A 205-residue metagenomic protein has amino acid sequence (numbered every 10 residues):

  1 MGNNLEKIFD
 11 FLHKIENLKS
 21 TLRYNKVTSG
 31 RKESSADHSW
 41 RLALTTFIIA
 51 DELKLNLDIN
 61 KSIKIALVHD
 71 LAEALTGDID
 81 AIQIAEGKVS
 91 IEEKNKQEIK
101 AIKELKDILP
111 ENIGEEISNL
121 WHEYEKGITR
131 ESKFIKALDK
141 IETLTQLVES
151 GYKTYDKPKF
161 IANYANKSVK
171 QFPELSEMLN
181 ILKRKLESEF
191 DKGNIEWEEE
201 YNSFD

Functional and structural regions predicted by a protein language model:
M1-D205: Alpha-helical, largely C-terminal catalytic domains that coordinate divalent metal ions via clustered Asp/Glu/His
